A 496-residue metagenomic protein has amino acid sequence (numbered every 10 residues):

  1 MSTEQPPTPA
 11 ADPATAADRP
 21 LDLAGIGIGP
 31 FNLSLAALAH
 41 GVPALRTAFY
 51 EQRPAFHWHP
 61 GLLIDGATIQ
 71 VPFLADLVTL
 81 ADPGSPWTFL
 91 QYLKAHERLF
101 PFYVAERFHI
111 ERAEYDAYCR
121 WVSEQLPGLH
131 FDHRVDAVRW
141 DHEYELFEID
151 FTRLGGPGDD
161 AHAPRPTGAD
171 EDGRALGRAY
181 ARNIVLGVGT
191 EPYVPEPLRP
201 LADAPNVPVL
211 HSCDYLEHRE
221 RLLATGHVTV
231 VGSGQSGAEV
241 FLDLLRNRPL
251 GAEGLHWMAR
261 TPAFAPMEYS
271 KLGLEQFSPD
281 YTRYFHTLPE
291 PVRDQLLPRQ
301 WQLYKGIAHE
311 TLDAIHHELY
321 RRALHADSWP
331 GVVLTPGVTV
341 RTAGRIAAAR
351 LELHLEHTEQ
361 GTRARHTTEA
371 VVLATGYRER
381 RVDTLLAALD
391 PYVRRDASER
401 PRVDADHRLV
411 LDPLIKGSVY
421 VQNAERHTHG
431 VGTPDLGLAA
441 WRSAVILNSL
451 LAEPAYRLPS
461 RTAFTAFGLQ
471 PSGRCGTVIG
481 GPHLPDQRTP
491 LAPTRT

Functional and structural regions predicted by a protein language model:
S2-P54, F102-Q235, E239-T496: Flavin (primarily FAD) cofactor-binding/catalytic cores of flavoenzymes
W58, F89-Y92, W121: Tryptophan-centered motif/residue detector
W58-L77, L274-Q276, I307: Glycine-rich phosphate-binding loop and adjoining beta1-alpha1-beta2 segment of Rossmann-like nucleotide-binding folds
D76-L80, Q360: Short amphipathic alpha-helices and their capping/turn segments at secondary-structure boundaries
T79-Y115: A conserved beta-strand/loop capping segment in the N-terminal third of enzymes that catalyze redox or closely related
